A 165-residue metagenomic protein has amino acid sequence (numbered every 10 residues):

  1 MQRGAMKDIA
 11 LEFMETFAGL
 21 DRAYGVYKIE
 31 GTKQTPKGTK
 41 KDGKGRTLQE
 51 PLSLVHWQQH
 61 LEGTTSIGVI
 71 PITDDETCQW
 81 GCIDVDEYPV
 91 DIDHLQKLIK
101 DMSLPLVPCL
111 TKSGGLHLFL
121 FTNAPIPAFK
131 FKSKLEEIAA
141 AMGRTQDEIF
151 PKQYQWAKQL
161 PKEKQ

Functional and structural regions predicted by a protein language model:
M1-W80, P89-L95: DNA replication initiation on ssDNA origins
A23, L116-T122: Broad hydrophobic/π-residue packing in well-ordered secondary structure
G25-K28, L110, F150: Short loop/turn and capping residues at structural boundaries
S66-Q96, D101, T122-Q165: DNA replication initiation modules
P105: An amphipathic, hydrophobic-aromatic interaction surface with interspersed Lys/Arg that forms lipid/phosphate-bearing
C109-H117: Short, conserved phosphate-binding/catalytic loop or strand-edge motifs used in phosphoryl-/nucleotidyl-transfer
